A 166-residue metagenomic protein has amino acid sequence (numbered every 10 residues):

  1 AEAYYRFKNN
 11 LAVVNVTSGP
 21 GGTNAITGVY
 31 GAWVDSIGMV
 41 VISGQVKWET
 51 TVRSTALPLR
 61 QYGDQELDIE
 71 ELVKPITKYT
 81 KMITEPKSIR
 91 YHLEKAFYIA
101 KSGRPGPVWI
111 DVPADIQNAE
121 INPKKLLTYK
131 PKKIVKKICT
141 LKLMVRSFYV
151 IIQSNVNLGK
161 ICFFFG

Functional and structural regions predicted by a protein language model:
A1-G166: N-terminal alpha/beta PP-like core and its mobile active-site loop of ThDP/TPP-dependent enzymes
